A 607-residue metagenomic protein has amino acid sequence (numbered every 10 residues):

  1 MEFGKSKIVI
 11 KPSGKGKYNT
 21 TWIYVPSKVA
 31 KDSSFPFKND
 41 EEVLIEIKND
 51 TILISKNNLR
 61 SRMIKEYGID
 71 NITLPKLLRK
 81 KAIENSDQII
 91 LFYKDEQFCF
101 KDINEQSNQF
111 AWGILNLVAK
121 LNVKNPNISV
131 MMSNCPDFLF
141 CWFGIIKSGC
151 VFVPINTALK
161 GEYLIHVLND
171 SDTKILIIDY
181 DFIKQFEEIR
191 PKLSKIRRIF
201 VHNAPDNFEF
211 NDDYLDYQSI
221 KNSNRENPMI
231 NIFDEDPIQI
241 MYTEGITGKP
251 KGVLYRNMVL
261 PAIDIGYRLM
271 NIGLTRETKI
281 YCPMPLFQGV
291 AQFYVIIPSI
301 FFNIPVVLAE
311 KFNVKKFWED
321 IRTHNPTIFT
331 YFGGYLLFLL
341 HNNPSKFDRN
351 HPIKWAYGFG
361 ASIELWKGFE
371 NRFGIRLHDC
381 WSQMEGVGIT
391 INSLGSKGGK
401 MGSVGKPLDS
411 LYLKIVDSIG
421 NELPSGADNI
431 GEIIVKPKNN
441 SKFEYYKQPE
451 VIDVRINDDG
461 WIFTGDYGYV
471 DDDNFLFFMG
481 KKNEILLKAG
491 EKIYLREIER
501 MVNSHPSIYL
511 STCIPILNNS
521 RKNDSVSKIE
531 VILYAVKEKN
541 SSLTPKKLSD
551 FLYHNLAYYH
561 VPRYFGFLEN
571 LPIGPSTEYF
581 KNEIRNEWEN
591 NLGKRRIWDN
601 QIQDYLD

Functional and structural regions predicted by a protein language model:
E96, A111-L159: Conserved AMP-binding/adenylate-forming
C99-K101, N231, I238-A262: Conserved AMP-binding A3 loop
W112, F138, L159, I165 (+8 more regions): AMP-binding/adenylate-forming catalytic core of the ANL superfamily
I183-D234, W598: ANL superfamily adenylate-forming
V201, N222-Y242, K249, G273-K279: Conserved pre-ATP/AMP-binding loop-to-beta segment of ANL
H202, L556-Y579, R596-D607: AMP-binding/adenylate-forming catalytic domain of the ANL superfamily
P261-K279, F287-I328, N342: Conserved AMP-binding/adenylation subdomain of ANL enzymes
W318, P326-Y331, L340-G399, Y412 (+1 more regions): Gly/Ser/Thr-rich phosphate-binding loop
